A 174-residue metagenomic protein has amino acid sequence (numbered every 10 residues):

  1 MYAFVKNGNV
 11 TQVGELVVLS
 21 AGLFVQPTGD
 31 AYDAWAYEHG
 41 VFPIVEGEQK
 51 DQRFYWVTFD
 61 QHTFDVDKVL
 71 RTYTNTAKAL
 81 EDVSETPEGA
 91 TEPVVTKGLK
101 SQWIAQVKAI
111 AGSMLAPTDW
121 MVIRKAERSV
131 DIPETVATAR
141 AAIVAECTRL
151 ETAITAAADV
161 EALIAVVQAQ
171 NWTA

Functional and structural regions predicted by a protein language model:
M1-A174: A preference for well-ordered globular domain cores that mediate specific macromolecular interactions or catalysis
